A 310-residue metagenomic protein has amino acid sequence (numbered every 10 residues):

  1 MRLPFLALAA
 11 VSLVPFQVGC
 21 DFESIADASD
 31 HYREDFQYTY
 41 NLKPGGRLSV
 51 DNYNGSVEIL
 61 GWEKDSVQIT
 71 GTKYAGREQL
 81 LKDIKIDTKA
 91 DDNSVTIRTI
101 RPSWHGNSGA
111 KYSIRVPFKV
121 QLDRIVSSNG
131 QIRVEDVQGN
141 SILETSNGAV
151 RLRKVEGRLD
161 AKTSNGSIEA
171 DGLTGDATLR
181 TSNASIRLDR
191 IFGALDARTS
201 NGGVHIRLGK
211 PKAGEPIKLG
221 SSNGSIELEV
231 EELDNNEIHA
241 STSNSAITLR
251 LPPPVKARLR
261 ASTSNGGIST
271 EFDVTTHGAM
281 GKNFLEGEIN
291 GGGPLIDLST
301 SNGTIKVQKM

Functional and structural regions predicted by a protein language model:
M1-M310: Intrinsically disordered, low-complexity terminal regions
